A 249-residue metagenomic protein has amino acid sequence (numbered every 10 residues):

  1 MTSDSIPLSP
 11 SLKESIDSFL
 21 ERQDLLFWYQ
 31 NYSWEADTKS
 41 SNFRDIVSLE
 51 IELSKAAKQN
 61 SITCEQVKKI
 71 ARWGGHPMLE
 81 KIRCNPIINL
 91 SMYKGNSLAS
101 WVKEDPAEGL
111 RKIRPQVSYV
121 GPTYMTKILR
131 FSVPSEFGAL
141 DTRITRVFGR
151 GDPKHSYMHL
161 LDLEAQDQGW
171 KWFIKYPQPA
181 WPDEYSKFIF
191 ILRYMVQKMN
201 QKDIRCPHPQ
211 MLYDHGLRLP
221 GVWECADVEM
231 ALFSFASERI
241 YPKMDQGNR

Functional and structural regions predicted by a protein language model:
M1-Q116, P134-R249: An N-terminal alpha-helical hairpin/helix-loop-helix interaction module that forms a charged, gly/pro-flexible surface
Y124-P134: Internal, hydrophobic cores of structured domains that mediate oligomerization or house catalytic pockets within large
